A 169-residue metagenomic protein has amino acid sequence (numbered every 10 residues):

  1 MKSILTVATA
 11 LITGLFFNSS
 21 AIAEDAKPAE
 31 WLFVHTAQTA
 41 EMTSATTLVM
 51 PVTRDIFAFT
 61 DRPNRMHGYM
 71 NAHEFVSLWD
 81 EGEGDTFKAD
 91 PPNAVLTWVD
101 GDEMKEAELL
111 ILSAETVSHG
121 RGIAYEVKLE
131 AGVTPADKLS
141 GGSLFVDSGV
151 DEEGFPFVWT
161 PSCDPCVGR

Functional and structural regions predicted by a protein language model:
M1-A8: Bacterial N-terminal signal peptides that target proteins for export
G14-I22: C-terminal segment of classical bacterial N-terminal signal peptides
E24-D102: Acidic, glycine-rich low-complexity segments with interspersed aromatic residues
L32-F33, T116, G122-R169: Helix-rich interaction surfaces within compact, conserved domain-sized segments that mediate assembly or partner
E41, D55-R62, D102-A107, A131-L139 (+1 more regions): Short, surface-exposed beta-strand/loop "edge" segments at domain boundaries and coil↔beta transitions
A45, A89-N93, M104-E106, G120-G122 (+1 more regions): Extracytoplasmic
E106-E115: Short beta-strand-centered aromatic/proline hotspots
